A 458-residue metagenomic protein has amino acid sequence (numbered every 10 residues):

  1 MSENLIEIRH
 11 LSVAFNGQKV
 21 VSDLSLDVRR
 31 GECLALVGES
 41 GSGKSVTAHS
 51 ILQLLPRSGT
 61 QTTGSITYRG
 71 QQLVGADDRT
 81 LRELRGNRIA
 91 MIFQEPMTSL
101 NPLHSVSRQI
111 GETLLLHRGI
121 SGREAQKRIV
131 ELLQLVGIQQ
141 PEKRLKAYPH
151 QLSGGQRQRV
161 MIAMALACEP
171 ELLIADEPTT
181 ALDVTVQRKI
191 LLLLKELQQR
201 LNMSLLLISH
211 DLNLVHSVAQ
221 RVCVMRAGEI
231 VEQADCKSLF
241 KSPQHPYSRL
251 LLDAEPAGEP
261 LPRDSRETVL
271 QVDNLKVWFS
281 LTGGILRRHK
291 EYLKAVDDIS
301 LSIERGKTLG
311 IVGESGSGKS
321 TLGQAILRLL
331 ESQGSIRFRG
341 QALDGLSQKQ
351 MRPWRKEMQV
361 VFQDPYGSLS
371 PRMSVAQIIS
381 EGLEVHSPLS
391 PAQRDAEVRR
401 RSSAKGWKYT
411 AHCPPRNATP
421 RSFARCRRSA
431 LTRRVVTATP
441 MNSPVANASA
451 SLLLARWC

Functional and structural regions predicted by a protein language model:
T60, L73-A90, R108, L116 (+6 more regions): ABC ATPase NBD coupling module
T60-Q72, G334-L343: Conserved ABC transporter NBD signature motif
E124-K143, D395-V398, A411, N417-R434: Conserved ABC ATPase "signature" region
V160, L166, S451, W457-C458: ABC ATPase C-loop
V215-S217: A short, surface-exposed alpha-helical micro-motif characterized by mixed small hydrophobic and charged/polar residues
R221, Q233: Short, glycine/charged-rich "phosphate-handling" switch motifs in NTP-dependent and phosphotransfer domains
